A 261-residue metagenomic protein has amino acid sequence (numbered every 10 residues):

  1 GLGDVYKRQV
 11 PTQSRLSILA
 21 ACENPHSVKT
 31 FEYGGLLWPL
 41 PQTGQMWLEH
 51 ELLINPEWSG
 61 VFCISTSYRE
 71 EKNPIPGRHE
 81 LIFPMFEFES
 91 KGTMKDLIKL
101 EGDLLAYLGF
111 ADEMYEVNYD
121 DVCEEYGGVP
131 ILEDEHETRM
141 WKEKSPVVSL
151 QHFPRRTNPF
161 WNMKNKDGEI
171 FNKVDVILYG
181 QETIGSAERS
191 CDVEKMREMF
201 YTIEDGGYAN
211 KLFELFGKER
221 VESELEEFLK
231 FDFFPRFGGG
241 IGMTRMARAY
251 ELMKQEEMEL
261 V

Functional and structural regions predicted by a protein language model:
G1-Y6: Short, small-residue-biased leader/transition segments that mark boundaries at the very start of proteins
K7-L36: Glycine- and hydrophobic-rich flexible loops that cap the catalytic core of alpha/beta enzyme folds
R8-R15, Y115, N210, L260: Residue-level detector of family-conserved "landmark" positions at structurally sensitive sites
A21, D96-K99: Short acidic, Gly/Pro-enriched loop/turn segments at secondary-structure junctions
A21, F110, Y250-E251: Charge-rich, low-complexity amphipathic helices in intrinsically disordered tails/linkers adjacent to domains
S27-K91, K95, V117-V261: A translation/RNA-centric and nucleic-acid-associated enzymatic feature enriched in Class II aminoacyl-tRNA synthetases
I98-G109: Short amphipathic C-terminal alpha-helix that caps PH/PH-like domains
Y107-Y119: Flexible helix-coil linker/hinge segments at domain or subdomain boundaries
